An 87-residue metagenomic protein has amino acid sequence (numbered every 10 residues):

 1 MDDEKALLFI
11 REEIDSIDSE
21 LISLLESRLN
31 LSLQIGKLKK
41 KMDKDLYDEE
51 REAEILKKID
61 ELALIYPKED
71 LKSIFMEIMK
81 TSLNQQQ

Functional and structural regions predicted by a protein language model:
M1-Q87: Domain-level signature for soluble enzymes in the chorismate/prephenate branch of the shikimate pathway
